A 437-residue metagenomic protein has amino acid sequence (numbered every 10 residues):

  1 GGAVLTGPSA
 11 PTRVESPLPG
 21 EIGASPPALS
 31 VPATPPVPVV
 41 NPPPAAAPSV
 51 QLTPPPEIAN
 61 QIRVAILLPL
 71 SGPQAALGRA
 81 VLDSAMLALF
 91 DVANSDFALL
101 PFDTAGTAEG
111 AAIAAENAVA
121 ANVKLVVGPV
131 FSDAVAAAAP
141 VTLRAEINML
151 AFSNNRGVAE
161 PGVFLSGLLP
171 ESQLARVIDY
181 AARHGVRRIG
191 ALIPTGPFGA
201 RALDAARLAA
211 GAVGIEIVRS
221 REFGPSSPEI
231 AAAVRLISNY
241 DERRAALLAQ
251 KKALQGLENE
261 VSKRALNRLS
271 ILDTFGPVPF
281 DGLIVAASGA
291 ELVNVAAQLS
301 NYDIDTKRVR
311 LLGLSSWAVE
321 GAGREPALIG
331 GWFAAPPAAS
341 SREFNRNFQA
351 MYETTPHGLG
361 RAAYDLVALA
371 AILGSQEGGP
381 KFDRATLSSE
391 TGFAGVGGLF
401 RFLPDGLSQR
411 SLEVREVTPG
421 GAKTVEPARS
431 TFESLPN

Functional and structural regions predicted by a protein language model:
G1-N437: Extracytosolic ligand-binding ectodomains
